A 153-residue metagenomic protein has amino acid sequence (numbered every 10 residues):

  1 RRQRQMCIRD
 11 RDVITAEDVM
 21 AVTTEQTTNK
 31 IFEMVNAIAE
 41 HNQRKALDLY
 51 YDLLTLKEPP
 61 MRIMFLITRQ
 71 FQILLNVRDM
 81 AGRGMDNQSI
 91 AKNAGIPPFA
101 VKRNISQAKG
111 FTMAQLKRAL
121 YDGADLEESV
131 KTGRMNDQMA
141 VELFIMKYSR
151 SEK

Functional and structural regions predicted by a protein language model:
Q3-I8: Short, small-residue-biased leader/transition segments that mark boundaries at the very start of proteins
D10-Q115, E152-K153: Small-residue-rich helix-loop
M64-I67, L120-G123, I145: Short alpha-helical scaffolding segments that buttress acidic/His motifs in well-ordered protein cores
L74, M113-L120, Q138, E142: Short amphipathic alpha-helical surface patches that serve as generic macromolecular interface elements
N104, A119-V130: Short helix/strand-capping connector loops at secondary-structure junctions
D137-K153: Acidic, carboxylate-rich catalytic segments that either coordinate divalent cations
